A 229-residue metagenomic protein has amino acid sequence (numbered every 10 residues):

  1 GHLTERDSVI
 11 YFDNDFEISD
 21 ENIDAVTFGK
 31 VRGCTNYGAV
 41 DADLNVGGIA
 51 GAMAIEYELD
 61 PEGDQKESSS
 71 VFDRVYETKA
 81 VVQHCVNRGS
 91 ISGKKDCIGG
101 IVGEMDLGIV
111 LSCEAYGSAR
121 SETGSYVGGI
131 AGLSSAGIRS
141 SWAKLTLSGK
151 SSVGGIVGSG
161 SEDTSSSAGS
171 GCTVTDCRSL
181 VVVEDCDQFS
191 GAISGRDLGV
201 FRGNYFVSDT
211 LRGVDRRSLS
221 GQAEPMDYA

Functional and structural regions predicted by a protein language model:
G1-A229: Predominantly extracellular beta-rich ligand-binding scaffolds that present long acidic/polar faces for carbohydrate
